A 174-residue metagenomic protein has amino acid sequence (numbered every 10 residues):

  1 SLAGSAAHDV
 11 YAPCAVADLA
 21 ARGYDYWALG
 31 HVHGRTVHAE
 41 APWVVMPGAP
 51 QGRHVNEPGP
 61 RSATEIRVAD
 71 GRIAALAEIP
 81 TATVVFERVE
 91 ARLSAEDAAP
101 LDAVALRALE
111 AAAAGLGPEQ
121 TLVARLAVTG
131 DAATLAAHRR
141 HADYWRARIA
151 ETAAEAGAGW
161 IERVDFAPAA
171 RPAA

Functional and structural regions predicted by a protein language model:
S1-A95: Functional cores that coordinate and move charged inorganic groups
T81-A174: Accessory, non-catalytic peripheral segments of nucleic-acid enzymes
